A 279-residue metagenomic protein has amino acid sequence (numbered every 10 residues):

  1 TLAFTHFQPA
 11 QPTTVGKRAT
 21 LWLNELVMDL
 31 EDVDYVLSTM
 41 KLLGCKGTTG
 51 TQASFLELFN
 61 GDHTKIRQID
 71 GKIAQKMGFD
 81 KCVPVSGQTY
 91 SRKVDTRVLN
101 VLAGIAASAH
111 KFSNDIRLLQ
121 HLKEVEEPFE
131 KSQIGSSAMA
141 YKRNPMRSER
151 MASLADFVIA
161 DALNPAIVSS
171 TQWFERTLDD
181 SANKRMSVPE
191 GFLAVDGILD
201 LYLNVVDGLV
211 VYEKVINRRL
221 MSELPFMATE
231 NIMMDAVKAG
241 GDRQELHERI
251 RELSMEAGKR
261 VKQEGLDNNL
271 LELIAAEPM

Functional and structural regions predicted by a protein language model:
T1-F4: Hydrophobic alpha-helical hairpins/lids featuring a short glycine-rich hinge
H6-A10: Gly/Thr-rich phosphate-binding loop signature of adenosyl cofactor/nucleotide-binding cores
Q11-T171: Internal glycine-rich alpha/beta core junctions
I134-M279: Catalytic-core signal marking the mid-to-C-terminal active-site face
